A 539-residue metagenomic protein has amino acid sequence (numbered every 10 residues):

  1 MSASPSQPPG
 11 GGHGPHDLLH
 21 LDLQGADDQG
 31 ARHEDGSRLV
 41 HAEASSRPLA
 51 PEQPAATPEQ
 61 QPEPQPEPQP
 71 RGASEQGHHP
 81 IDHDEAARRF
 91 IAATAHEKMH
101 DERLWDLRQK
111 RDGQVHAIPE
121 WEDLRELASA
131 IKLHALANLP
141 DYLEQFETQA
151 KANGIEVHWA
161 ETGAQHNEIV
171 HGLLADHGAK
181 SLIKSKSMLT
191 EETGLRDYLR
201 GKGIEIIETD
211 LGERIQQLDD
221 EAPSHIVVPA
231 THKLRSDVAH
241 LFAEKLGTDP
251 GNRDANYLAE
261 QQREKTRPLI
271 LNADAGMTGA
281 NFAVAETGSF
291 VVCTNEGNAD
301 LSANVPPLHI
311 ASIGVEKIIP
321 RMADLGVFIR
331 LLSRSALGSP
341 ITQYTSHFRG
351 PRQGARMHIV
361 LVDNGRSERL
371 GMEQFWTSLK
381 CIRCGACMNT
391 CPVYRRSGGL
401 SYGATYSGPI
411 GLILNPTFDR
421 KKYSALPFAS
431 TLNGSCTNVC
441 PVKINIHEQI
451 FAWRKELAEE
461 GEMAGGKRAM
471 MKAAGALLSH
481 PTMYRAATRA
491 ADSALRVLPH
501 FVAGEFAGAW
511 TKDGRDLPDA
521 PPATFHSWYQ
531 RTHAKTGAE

Functional and structural regions predicted by a protein language model:
S2-P5, H13-L23, G36-E43, P48-L49 (+1 more regions): The feature marks the mature, well-folded catalytic cores of soluble enzymes
G10-H13, E63-Q65: Intrinsically disordered, low-complexity regions enriched in glycine and serine
Q24, Q29, Q53, T57-Q69: Compositionally biased, intrinsically disordered low-complexity segments enriched for polar/charged residues
Q145, Q149, N153, I169-L173 (+11 more regions): Generic, well-ordered alpha-helical scaffold segments in large soluble proteins
Y344, R352-S378, N389, V393-A507 (+1 more regions): Ferredoxin-type iron-sulfur electron-transfer modules in oxidoreductases and energy-metabolism complexes
C381, G385: Phosphate-binding glycine-rich loops and their immediate beta-loop-alpha structural context
S493-E539: Short linear elements at protein peripheries
